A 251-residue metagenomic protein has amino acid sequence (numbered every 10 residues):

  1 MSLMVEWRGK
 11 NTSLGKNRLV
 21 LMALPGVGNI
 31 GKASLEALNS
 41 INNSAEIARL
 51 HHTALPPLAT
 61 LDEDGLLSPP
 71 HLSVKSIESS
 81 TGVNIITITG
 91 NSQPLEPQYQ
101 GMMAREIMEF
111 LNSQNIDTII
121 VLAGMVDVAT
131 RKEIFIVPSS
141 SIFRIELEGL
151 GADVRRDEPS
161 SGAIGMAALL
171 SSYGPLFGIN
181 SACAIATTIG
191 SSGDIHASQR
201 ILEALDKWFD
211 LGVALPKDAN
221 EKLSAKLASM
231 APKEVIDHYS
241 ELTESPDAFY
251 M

Functional and structural regions predicted by a protein language model:
M1-N91: N-terminal short beta-loop-beta anion/metal-coordinating cradle
M22-L24, I88-T89, V121-A123, I185-T187: Short beta-strand segments
E36-I41, A104-R105, Q199-L202: Short, solvent-exposed amphipathic alpha-helical segments in soluble enzyme and RNA/protein-processing domains
R49, L211-K226, I236-H238: Flexible, glycine/charged-enriched surface loops at secondary-structure junctions
S92-P97, D157: Surface-exposed cleft-lining segments at the edges of enzyme active sites
L95-I145: Internal, conserved structured core segments that host functional sites
E106-I119, P175-N180, W208-V213: Secondary-structure boundary elements
D127-W208, V235, Y239, T243 (+1 more regions): Catalytic cores of processing enzymes, dominated by hydrolases/peptidases, characterized by acidic/His-rich
